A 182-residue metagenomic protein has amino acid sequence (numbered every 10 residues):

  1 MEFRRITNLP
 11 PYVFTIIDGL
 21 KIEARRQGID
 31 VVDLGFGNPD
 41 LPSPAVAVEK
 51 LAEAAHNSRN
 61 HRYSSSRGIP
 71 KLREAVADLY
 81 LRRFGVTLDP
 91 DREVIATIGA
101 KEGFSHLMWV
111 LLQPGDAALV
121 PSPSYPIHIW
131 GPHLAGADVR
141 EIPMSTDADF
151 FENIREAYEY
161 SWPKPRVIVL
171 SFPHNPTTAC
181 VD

Functional and structural regions predicted by a protein language model:
E2-F3, T7-G99, H106: N-terminal small-domain helix-loop-helix segment of the aminotransferase-like
P39, K101, Y125, F172-P176: Short glycine-rich anion-binding loops that position phosphate/pyrophosphate groups of nucleotides and phosphorylated
P42-P44, F104, H128-I129, T177-T178: Glycine/Thr-rich phosphate-binding loops of Rossmann-like dinucleotide-binding domains
V110-P132: Conserved PLP-anchoring active-site segment centered on the Schiff-base-forming lysine
L134-V139: A short helix-loop-beta submotif of the ANL/AMP-binding
R140, M144-D182: Active-site phosphate-binding strand-loop segment of PLP-dependent enzymes
